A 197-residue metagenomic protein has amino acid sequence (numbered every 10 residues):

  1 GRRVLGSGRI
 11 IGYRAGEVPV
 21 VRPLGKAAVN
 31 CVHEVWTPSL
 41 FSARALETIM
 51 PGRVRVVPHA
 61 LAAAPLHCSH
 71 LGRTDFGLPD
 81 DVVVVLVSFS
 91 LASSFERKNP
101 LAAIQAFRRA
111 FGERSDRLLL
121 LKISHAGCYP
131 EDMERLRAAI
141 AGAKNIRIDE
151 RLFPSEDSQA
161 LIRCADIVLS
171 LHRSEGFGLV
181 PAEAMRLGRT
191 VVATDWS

Functional and structural regions predicted by a protein language model:
F41, A60: Carbohydrate-associated surface elements
L66-L78: A short helix/loop element that forms part of the nucleotide-sugar donor recognition site in Leloir-type
L78-K98, I104-R108, L119-L120: Conserved donor-binding/catalytic core segment of Leloir-type glycosyltransferases
E131-A160: Nucleotide-activated donor-binding/catalytic signature segment of Leloir-type glycosyltransferases, i.e., the conserved
V168-L169: A short hydrophobic beta-strand element within the catalytic core of glycosyltransferases that build diverse glycans
R173: Aromatic "clamp/platform" in nucleotide-sugar-dependent glycosyltransferases that forms part of the donor/acceptor
G178-P181, W196: Short glycine/serine-rich donor-binding loops of glycosyltransferases
T190-A193: Short hydrophobic beta-strand element within catalytic cores of glycosyltransferases and related nucleotide-activated
